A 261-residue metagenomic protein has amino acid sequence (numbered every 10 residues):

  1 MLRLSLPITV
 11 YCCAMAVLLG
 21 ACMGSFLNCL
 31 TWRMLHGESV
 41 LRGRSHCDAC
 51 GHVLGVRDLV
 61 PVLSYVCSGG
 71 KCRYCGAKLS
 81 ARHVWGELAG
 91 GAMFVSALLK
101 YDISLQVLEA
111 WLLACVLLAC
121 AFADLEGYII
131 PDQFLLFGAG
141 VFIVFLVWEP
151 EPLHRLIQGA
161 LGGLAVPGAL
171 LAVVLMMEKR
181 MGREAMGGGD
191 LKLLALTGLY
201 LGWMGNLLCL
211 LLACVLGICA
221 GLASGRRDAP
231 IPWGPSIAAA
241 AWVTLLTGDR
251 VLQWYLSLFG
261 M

Functional and structural regions predicted by a protein language model:
M1-T9, W254-M261: Short, strongly hydrophobic alpha-helical membrane anchors
A16, V107-L108, L112-C219, W254 (+1 more regions): Functional transmembrane core segments of multi-pass inner-membrane proteins
M23-N28, G90-F94, F145, V166-V174 (+3 more regions): Alpha-helical transmembrane segments of multipass membrane proteins
L27-H83: Membrane-proximal soluble regions of multi-pass membrane proteins
A81-E87, D132-Q133: Select subsegments of transmembrane alpha-helices in polytopic membrane proteins, especially boundary-proximal
L98-E109: Transmembrane helix-loop-helix
G187-G189, A223-V243: Interfacial loop-to-transmembrane junctions
A240-M261: C-terminal domain-closing interface element
